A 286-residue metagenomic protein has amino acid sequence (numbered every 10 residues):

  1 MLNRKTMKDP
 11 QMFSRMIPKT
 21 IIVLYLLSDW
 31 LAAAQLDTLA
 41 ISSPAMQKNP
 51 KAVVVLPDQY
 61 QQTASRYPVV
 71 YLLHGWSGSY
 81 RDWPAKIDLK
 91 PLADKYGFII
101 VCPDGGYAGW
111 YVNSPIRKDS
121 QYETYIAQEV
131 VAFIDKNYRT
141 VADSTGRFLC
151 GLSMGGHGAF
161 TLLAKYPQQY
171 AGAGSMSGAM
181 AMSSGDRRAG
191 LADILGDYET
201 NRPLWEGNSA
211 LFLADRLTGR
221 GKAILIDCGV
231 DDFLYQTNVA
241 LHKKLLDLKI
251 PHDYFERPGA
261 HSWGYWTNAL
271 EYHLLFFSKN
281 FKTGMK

Functional and structural regions predicted by a protein language model:
K5-I21: Bacterial N-terminal signal peptides that target proteins for export
M7, L31-A32: Intrinsic disorder/low-complexity segments in short proteins, especially the signal peptide and propeptide regions
K19-D29: Bacterial N-terminal signal peptides
A33-K286: Non-catalytic cap/lid and distal C-terminal segments of serine-dependent acyl enzymes
